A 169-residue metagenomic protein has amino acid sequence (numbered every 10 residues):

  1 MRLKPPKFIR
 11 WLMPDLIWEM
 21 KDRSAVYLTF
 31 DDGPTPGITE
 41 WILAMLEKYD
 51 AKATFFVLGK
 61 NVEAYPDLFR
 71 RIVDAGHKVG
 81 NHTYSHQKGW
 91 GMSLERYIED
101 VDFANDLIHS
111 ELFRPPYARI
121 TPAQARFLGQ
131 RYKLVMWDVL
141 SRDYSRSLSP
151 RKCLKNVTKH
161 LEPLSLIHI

Functional and structural regions predicted by a protein language model:
R2-N81, S85-K88, R96, H109-S110: Active-site beta->alpha N-cap acidic-glycine motif
F8-P14, P116-Y117, S147-R151: Short gly/ser/thr-rich secondary-structure transition/capping motifs
R70, L94-V101, S149-L154: Charged helix-capping and loop-helix junction motifs
N81-R119, A123: Hydrophobic, well-structured mid-protein blocks that either form specific transmembrane helices
R119, Q124-H160: His/Asp/Glu-enriched short active-site or ligand-binding loop at hydrolase and phosphoryl-transfer sites
H168-I169: Conserved small/polar residues in nucleotide/adenosyl-binding loops
